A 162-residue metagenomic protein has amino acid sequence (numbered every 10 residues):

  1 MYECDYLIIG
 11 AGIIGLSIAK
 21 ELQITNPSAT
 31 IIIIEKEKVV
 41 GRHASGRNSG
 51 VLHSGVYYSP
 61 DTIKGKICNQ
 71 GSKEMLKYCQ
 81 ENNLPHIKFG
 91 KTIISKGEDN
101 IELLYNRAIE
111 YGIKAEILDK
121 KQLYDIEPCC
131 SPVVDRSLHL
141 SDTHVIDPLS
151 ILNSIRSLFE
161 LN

Functional and structural regions predicted by a protein language model:
M1-I14, I32: Beta1/beta-strand and adjacent pyrophosphate-binding region of the FAD-binding site in flavoprotein oxidoreductases
G10, E35, K96: Short beta-strand/turn micro-motifs composed of small residues that flank or help shape donor/cofactor-binding pockets
G12, E37, G55: Proline-glycine-enriched beta-turn/loop adjacent to the NAD(P) cofactor-binding site in Rossmann-like oxidoreductases
A19, Q23, L158: Gly/Ala-rich phosphate-binding loop of Rossmann-like dinucleotide-binding domains, activating on the conserved
Q23-R47: Glycine-rich FAD pyrophosphate-binding loop
G50-Q122, I126: Dinucleotide-binding Rossmann-like beta1-alpha1 core, especially the glycine-rich loop that anchors the ADP
K91, D135-S137: Short hydrophobic/aromatic beta-strand or adjacent loop that forms the aromatic wall/cage of a ligand/substrate-binding
L138-N162: Helical element adjacent to the flavin cofactor pocket in flavoenzyme catalytic cores
